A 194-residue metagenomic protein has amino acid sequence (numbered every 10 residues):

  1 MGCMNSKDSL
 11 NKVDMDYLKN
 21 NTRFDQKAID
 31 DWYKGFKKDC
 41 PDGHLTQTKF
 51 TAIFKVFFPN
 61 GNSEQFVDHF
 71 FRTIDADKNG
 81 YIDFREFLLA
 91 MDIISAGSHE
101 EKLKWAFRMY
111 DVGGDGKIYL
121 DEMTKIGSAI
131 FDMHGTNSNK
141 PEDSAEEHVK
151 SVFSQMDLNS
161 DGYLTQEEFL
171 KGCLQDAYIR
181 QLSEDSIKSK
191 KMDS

Functional and structural regions predicted by a protein language model:
M1-R23: Plant-biased recognition of short, low-complexity, intrinsically disordered N-terminal tails
R23-F24, P41: A short, structural motif
F24, P141-S144: A generic short alpha-helical patch detector that favors 3-5-residue windows in or near N-terminal regions
Q26-I29, L120: Hydrophobic faces of stable alpha-helices that mediate helix-helix packing
I29-H44, I53-F57, E64-F84, L88-L89 (+3 more regions): Primarily EF-hand calcium-binding motifs
K34-K38, L45-N60, I82-S95, K117-N139 (+1 more regions): Amphipathic regulatory helices of Ca2+-sensor modules
G97-E101: Short pre-active-site segment immediately N-terminal to the catalytic Zn-binding motif
Q175-S194: C-terminal helix/juxtamembrane-tail motif
